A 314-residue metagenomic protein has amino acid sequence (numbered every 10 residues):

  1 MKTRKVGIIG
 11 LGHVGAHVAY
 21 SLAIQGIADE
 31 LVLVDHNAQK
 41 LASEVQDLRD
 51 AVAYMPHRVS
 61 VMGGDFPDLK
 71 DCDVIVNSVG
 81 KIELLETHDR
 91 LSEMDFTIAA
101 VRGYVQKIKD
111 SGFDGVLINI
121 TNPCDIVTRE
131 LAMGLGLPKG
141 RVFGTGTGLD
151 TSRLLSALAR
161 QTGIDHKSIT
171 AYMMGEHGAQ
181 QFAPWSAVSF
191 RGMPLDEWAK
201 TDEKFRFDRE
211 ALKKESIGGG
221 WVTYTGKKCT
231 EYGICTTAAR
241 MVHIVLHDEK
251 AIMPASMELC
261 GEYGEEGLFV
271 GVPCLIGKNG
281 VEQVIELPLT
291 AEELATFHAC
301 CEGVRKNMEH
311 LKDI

Functional and structural regions predicted by a protein language model:
L11-G12: Glycine-rich Rossmann-fold phosphate-binding loop(s) that bind the pyrophosphate of adenine dinucleotide cofactors
G15-A16: N-terminal Rossmann-fold NAD(P) dinucleotide-binding loop
L22: Aromatic pocket-lining residues of Rossmann-like dinucleotide-binding sites
Q25-D29, G136-P138: Conserved S-adenosyl-L-methionine
H36-D73, R305-K312: Conserved N-terminal Rossmann-fold NAD(P) cofactor-binding segment
H57-V116: Rossmann-like NAD(P)-binding element
L135-R141, D150-I314: C-terminal substrate-binding/catalytic lobe of Rossmann-fold NAD(P)-dependent dehydrogenases
